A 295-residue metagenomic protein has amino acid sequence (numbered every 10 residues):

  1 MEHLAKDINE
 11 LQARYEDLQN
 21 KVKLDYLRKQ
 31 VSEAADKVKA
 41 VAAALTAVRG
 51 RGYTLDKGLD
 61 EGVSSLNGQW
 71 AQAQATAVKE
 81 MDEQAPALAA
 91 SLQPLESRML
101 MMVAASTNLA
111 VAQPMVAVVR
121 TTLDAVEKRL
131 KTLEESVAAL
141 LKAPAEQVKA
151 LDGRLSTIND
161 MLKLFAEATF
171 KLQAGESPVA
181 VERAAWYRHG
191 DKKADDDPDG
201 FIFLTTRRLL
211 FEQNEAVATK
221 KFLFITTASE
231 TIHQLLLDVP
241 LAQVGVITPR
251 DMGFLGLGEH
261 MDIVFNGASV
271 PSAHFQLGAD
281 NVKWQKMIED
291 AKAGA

Functional and structural regions predicted by a protein language model:
M1, M81, M99-M102, M115 (+4 more regions): Detector for methionine-enriched segments
E2-A89, R120-F203, A295: Anionic N-terminal interaction surfaces
S32, S64-S65, S91, S97 (+7 more regions): Generic serine detector
G52, N108-A112, A279-D280: Short, solvent-exposed helix-helix connector turns and helix-capping sites enriched in acidic/polar residues
Q84-S97, M101, K142-E146, K221-L236: Charged, low-complexity, helix/coiled-coil-prone segments
L88-D124: Extended, EK/Q-rich alpha-helical coiled-coil segments that serve as long dimerization/scaffolding arms in large
F170-A295: Phosphoinositide-binding peripheral membrane targeting modules
